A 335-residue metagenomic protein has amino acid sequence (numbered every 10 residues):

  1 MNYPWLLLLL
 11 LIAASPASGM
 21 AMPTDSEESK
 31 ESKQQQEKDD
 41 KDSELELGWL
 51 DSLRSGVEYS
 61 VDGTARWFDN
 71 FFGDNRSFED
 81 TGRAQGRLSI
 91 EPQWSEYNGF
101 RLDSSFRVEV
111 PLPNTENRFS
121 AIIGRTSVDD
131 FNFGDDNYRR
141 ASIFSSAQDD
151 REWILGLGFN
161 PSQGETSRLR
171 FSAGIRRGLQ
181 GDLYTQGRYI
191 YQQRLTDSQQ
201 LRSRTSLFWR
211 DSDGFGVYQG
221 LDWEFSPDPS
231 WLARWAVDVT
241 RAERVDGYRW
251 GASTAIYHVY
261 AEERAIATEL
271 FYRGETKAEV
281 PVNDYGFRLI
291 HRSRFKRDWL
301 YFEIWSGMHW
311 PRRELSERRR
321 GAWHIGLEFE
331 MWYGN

Functional and structural regions predicted by a protein language model:
M1-P23: Gram-negative bacterial Sec-dependent N-terminal signal peptides
E31-G164, S172-A173, A322-W323: Transmembrane beta-barrel domains of Gram-negative outer membranes and organellar outer membranes
G86-W94, A121, I143, L155-L157 (+5 more regions): Transmembrane beta-strand segments that form the barrel wall of outer-membrane beta-barrel proteins
E96, L112-T115, P161-E165, R177 (+5 more regions): Outer-membrane beta-barrel strand-turn architecture
F100-S104, D149-L155, G181-T185, D213-V217 (+3 more regions): Residues that define the transmembrane beta-barrel architecture of outer-membrane proteins
F106-V110, L155-P161, G187-Q193, L207 (+5 more regions): Residues on the lipid-exposed face of transmembrane beta-strands in outer-membrane beta-barrel proteins
R241-L300: Intrinsically disordered, low-complexity segments enriched in Gly and acidic/Ser/Thr residues that form flexible
W305, R318-N335: Outer-membrane beta-barrel "beta-signal"
